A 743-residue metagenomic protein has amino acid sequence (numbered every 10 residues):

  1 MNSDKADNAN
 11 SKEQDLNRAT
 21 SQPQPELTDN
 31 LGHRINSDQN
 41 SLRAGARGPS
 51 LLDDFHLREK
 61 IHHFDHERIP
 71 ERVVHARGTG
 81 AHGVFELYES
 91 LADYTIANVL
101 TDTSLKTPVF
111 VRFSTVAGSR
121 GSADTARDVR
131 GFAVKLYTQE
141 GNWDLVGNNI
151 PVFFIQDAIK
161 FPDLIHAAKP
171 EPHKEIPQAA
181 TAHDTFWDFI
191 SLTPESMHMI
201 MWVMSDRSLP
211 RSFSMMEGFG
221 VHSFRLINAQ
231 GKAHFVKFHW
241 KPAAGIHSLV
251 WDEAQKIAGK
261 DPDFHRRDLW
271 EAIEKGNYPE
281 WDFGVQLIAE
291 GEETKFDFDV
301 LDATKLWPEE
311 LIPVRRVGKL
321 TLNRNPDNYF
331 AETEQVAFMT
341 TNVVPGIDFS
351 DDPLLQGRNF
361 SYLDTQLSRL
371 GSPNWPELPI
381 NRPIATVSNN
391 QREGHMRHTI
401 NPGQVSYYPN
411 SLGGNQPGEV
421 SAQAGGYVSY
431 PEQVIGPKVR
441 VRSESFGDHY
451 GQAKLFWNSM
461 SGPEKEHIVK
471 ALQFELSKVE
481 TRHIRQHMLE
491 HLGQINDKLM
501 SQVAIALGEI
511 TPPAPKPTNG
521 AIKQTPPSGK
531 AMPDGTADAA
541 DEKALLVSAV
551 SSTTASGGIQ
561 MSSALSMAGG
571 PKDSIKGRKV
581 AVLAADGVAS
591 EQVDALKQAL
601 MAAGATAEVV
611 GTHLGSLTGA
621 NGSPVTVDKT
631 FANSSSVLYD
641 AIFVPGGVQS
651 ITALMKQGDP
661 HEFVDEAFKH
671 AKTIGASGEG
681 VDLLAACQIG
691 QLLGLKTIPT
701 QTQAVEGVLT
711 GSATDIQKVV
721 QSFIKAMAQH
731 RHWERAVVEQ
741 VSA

Functional and structural regions predicted by a protein language model:
M1-S590, D594-K597, M601-A602, T606 (+5 more regions): Active-site-adjacent core segments of small-molecule enzymes
T481, G611, A641-G647, P660-C687: Catalytic nucleophile loop
S590, E662-E666, C687, G694-K696 (+3 more regions): C-terminal (or distal) subdomains of carbohydrate-active enzymes
T626, K656-E662: Charged helix-capping and loop-helix junction motifs
T630-L638: Short amphipathic alpha-helix with an adjacent loop that forms part of the alpha/beta core around
S650-T652: Short glycine-rich, flexible loops that bind phosphorylated cofactors or substrates
P699-A743: A charged, well-structured terminal subsegment
